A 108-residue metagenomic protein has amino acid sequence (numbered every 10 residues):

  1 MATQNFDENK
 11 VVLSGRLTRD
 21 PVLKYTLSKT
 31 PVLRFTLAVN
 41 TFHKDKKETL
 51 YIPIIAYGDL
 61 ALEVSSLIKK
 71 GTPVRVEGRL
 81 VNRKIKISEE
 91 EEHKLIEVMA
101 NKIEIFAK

Functional and structural regions predicted by a protein language model:
M1-K108: Single-stranded nucleic acid-binding surfaces, predominantly the OB-fold ssDNA-binding core
